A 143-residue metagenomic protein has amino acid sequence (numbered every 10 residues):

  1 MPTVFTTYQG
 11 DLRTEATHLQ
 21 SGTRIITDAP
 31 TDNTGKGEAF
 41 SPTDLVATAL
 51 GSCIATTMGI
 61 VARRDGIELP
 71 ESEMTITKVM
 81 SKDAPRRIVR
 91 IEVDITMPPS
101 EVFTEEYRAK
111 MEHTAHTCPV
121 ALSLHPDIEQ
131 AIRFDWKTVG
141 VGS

Functional and structural regions predicted by a protein language model:
M1-T48, G59-S143: Extended beta-strand/beta-hairpin segments
C53-I54: Alpha-helical metal-binding/catalytic segments enriched in His/Glu/Asp
